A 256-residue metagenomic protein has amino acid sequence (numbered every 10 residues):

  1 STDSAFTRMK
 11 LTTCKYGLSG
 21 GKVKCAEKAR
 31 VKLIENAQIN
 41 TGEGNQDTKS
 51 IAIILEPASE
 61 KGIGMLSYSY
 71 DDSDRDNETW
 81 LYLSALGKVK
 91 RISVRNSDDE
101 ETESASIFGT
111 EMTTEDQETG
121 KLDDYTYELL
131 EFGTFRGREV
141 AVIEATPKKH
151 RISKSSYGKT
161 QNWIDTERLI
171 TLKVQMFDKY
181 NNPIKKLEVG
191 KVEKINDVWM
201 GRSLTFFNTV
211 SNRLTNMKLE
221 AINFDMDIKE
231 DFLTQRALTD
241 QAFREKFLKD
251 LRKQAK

Functional and structural regions predicted by a protein language model:
S1, L122-L129: Generic detector of contiguous secondary-structure segments
S1-S84: N-terminal mature ectodomain segment of secretory-pathway/periplasmic proteins
D3, Q46, K121, G137-E139: A short, polar/charged loop/turn motif at coil->beta-strand junctions and beta-hairpin connectors
L11-S19, E103, E118-K121, K148: Mature-chain termini and adjacent capping regions
A26-E27, V31, E115-D124: A beta-rich soluble binding module of mature secreted/lumenal proteins
L33-G42, T126-T134, G190-V192: Short amphipathic beta-strand and strand-loop transition segments with alternating hydrophobic
L66, N77-Y82, K88-E118, L130-F132 (+1 more regions): Gly/Pro-enriched, hydrophobic low-complexity segments that function as extracytoplasmic propeptides/linkers
K229-K256: Gram-negative outer-membrane assembly/targeting C-terminal domains
